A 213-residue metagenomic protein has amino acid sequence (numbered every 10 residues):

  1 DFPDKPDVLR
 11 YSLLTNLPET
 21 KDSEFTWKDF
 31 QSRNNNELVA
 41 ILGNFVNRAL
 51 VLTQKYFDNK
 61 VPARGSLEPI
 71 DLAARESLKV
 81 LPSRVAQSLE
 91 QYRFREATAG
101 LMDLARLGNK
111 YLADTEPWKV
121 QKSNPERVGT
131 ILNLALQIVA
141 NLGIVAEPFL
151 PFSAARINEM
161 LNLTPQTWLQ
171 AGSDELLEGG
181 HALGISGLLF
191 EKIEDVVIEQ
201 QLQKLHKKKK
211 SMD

Functional and structural regions predicted by a protein language model:
D1-D4, F30-I41, I70-L78, E90-G100 (+3 more regions): Secondary-structure capping and boundary motifs in well-ordered enzyme cores
D1-L72, L163-L189, I193: Catalytic adenosine-cofactor/nucleotide-binding cores of aminoacyl-tRNA synthetases and other
L13-N16, T20, L52-R64, I70-V128: Active-site-proximal binding-pocket segments
S23, Q87, Y92-R93, M102-D213: Basic, alpha-helical terminal appendages of large translation-related enzymes
